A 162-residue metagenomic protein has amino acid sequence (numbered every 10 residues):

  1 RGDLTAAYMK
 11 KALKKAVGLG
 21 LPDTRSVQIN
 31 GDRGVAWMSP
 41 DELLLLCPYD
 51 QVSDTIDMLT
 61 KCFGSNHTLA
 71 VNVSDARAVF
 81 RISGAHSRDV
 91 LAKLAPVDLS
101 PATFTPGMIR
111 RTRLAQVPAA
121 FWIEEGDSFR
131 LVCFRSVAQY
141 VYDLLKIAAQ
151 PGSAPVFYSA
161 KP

Functional and structural regions predicted by a protein language model:
R1-P162: Basic, glycine/lysine-rich polyanion-binding surfaces/domains
